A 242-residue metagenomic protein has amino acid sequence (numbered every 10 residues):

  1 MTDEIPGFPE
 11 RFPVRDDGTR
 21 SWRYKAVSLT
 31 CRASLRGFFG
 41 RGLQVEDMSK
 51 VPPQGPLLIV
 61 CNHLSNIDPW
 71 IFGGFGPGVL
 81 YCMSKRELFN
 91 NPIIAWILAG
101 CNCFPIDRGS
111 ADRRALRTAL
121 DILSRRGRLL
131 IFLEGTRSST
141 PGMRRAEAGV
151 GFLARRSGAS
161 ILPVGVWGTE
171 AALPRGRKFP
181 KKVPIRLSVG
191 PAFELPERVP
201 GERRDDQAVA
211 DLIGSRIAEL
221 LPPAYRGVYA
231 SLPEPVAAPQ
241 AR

Functional and structural regions predicted by a protein language model:
M1-T19, R114-R242: Non-catalytic C-terminal accessory region of glycerolipid acyltransferases and related lyso-lipid remodeling enzymes
S21-F39, A95, A99: Short hydrophobic helices that act as membrane-entry/anchoring signals
Y24, P53-S110, T118: Catalytic core of membrane glycerolipid acyltransferases/transacylases, capturing the structured, soluble-facing
T30-C31, L43-M48, I67-P69, L116-T118 (+2 more regions): A generic local structural motif
C31-H63: Helix-to-loop junction immediately C-terminal to a conserved catalytic motif
C31-S34, G100-I106, L133-R137: Short, basic, glycine/proline-bearing loop/turn elements
R41, G109-D112, M143: A conditional alpha-helix N-cap/helix-loop micro-motif detector
G42-V45, C103, L187: Generic structural signal for residues in well-ordered beta-strands
